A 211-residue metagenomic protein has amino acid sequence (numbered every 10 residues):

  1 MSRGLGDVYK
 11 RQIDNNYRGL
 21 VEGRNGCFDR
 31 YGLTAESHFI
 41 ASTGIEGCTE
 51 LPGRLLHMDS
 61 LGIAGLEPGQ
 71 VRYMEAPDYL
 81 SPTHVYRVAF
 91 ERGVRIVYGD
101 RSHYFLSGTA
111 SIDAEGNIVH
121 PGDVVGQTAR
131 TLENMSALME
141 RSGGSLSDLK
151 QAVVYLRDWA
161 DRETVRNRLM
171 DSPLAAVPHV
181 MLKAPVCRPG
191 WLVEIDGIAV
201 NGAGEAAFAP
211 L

Functional and structural regions predicted by a protein language model:
M1-L5, Y9: Single conserved hydrophobic/aromatic residue that forms the stacking wall/gate of nucleotide- or nucleobase-binding
R11-Q151, L156-L211: N-terminal presequence-like segments and the immediate start of the first folded domain
